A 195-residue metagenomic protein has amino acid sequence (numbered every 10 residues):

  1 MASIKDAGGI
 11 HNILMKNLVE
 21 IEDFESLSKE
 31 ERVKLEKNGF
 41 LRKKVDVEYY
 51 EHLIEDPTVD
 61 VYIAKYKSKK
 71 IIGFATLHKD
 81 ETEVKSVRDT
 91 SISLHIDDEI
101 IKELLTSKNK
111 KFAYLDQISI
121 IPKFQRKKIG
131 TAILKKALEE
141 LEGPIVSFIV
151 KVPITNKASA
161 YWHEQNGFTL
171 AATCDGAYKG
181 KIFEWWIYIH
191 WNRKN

Functional and structural regions predicted by a protein language model:
M1-K29: A short beta-loop-alpha structural element at the N-terminal edge of CoA-dependent acyl/N-acetyltransferase catalytic
S28-K67, T76: Active-site rim helix/loop that mediates acceptor-substrate recognition in acyltransferases
T76-Q117: Conserved acyl-donor/pantetheine-binding loop and adjacent beta-alpha core of acyl/acetyltransferases and related
E103-N109, A132-V146: Conserved acyl-CoA
F112-L115, E140-T155: Conserved GNAT acetyl-CoA-binding A-motif
Q117-I120, R126-E139, Y161, Q165: Conserved acetyl-CoA-binding loop-helix of GNAT-fold acetyltransferases
T131, P153-T173: Conserved active-site alpha-helix within GNAT-family acetyltransferase domains
G176-N195: C-terminal "cap" of GNAT-fold acetyltransferases
